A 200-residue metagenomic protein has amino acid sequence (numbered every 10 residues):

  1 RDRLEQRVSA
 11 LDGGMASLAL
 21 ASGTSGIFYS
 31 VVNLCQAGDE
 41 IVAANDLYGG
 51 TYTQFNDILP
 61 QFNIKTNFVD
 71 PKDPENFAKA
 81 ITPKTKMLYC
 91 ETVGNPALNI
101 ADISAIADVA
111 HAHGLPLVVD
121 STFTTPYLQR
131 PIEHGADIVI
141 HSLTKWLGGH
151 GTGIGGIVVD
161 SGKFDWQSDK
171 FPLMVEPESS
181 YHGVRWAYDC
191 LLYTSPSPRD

Functional and structural regions predicted by a protein language model:
R1-F28, G50-I58: Conserved N-terminal alpha-helix of the aminotransferase class I/II PLP-enzyme fold
V8, G26, I41, L88-E91 (+4 more regions): Buried hydrophobic positions in well-ordered alpha/beta secondary-structure cores of metabolic enzymes
N33-T51: Conserved PLP-anchoring active-site segment centered on the Schiff-base-forming lysine
K79, V93-P116, T124-R130: Active-site core of PLP-dependent enzymes with the aminotransferase class I/II
T82-L88: Short acidic/histidine-rich motifs immediately flanking catalytic phosphotransfer sites in two-component signaling
A136-L192: Active-site PLP attachment segment
Y193-D200: Conserved small/polar residues in nucleotide/adenosyl-binding loops
